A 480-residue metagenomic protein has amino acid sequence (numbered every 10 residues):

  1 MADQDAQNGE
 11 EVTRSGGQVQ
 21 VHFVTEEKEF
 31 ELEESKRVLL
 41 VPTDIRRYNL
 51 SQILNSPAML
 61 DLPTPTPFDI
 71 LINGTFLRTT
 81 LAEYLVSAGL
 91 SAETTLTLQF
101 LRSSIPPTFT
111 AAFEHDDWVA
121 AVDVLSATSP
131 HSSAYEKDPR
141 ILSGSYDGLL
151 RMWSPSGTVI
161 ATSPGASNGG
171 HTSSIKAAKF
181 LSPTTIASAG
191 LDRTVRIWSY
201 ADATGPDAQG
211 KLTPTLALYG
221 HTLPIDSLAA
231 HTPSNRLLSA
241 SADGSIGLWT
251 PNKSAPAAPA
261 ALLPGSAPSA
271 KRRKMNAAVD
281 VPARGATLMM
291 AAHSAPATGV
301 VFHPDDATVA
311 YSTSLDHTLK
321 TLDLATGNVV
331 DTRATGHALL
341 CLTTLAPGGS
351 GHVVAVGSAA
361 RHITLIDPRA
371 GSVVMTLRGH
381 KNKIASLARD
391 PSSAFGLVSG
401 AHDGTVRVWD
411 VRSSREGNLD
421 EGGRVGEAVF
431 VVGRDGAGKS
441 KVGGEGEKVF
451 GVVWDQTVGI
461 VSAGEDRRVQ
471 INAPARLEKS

Functional and structural regions predicted by a protein language model:
A2-R140, Y146-R151, T204-G205, K253-T287 (+1 more regions): Intrinsically disordered, low-complexity acidic/Ser/Thr/Pro-rich linker and tail segments in large eukaryotic scaffolds
T110-E114, V159-G170, P206-G210, P214-G220 (+7 more regions): Short C-terminal beta-strands that terminate individual repeats in beta-propeller domains, predominantly WD40 blades
D117-H131, G170-F180, L223-A230, N276-A277 (+4 more regions): Canonical WD40 repeat/beta-propeller blade segments in eukaryotic WD-repeat proteins
I141, I186-A187, L237, V309-A310 (+3 more regions): Hydrophobic beta-strand positions that form the internal "hydrophobic ladder" of WD40/Gbeta-like beta-propeller blades
G144-D147, A189-T194, P233, A240-S245 (+8 more regions): Conserved strand-to-loop turn within each blade of WD40 beta-propeller repeats
R151, R196, L216, G247 (+7 more regions): WD40 beta-propeller blade core
S154-T158, Y200-A203, P251-S254, L324-G327 (+3 more regions): Short loop/turn segments that connect beta-strands within beta-propeller blades
H337, T343-S480: Structured C-terminal portions of repeat-based eukaryotic scaffold domains
